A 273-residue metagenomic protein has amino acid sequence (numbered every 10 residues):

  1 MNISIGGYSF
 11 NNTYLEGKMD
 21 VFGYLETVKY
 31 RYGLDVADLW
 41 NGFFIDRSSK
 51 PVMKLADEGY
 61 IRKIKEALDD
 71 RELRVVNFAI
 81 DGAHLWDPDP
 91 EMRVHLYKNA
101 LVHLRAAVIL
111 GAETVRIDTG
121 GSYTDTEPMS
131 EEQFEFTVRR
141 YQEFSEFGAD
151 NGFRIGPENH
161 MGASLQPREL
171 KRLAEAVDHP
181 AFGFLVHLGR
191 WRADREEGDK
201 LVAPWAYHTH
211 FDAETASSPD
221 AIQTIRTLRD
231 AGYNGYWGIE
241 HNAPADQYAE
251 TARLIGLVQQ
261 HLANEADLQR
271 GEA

Functional and structural regions predicted by a protein language model:
M1-I109, E132, P167, H179 (+4 more regions): N-terminal pre-domain/capping segments
N2, G7, K18, V36-A37 (+4 more regions): Acidic/histidine-rich catalytic cores of soluble enzymes
G33-L34, A107, A112, A206 (+1 more regions): A structural motif
W40, D81, D118, D212 (+1 more regions): Conserved residues at the C-terminal ends of beta-strands
L73, F153, A231-G235: A short helix->loop->beta-strand "cap" motif at the edges of active sites that frequently abuts
V76-W86, R116-T124, G162-S164: Substrate-binding cleft and catalytic face of glycoside hydrolase catalytic domains, especially the flexible beta-alpha
A107-E127, N151-M161, G238: Active-site groove signature of glycoside hydrolases
Y236-P244: Short acidic/histidine-rich active-site segments
